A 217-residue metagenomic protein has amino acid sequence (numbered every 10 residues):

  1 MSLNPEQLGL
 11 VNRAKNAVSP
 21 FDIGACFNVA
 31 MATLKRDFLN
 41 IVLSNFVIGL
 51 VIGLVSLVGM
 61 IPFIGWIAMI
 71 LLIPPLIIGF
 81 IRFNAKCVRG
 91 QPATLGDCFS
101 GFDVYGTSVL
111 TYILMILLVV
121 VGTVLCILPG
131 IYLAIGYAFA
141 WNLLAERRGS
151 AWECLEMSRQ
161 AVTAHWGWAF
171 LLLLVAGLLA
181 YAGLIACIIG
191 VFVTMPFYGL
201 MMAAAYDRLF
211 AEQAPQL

Functional and structural regions predicted by a protein language model:
L3-V18, G59-P92, G96, I116-E156 (+1 more regions): Selective recognition of hydrophobic, aromatic-rich stretches within alpha-helical transmembrane segments of polytopic
I23-L54, P92-V121, L133-L184, A214-L217: Interfacial aromatic "cap" segments that immediately flank transmembrane helices in multipass membrane proteins
